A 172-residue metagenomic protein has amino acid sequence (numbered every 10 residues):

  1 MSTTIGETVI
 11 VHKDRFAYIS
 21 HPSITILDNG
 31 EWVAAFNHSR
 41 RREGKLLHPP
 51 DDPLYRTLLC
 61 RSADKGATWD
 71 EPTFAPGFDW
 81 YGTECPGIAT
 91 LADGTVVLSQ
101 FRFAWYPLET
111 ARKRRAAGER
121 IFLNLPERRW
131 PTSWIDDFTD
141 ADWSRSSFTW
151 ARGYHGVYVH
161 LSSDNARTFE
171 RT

Functional and structural regions predicted by a protein language model:
M1-T172: Asp-box/BNR beta-propeller blade signature and adjacent active/binding-site loops in extracellular glycan-interacting
